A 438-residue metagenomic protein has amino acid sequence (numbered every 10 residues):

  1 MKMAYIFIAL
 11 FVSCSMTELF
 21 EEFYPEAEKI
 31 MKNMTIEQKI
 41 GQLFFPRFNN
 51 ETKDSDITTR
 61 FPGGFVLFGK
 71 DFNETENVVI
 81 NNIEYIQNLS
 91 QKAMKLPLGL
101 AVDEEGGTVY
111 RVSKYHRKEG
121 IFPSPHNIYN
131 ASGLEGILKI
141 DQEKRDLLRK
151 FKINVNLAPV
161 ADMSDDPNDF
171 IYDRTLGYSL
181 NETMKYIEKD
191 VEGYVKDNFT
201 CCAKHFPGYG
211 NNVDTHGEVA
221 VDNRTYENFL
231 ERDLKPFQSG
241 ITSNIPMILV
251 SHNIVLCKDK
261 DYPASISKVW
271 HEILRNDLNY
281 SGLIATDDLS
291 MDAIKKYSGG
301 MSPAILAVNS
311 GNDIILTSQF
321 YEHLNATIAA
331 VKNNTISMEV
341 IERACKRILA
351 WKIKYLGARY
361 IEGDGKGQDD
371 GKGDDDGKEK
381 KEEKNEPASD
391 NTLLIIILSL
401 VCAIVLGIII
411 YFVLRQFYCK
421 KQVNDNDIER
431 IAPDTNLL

Functional and structural regions predicted by a protein language model:
K2-T17: Cleavable N-terminal signal peptides of Sec/SRP-targeted secreted and luminal proteins
M16-F61, K296-C419, D425-L438: Preference for extracellular/luminal or secreted protein segments
M34, G69, Q87-S90, K144 (+9 more regions): Sec/Tat-exported extracytoplasmic proteins
G41-Q42, G63, M94-L98, I153-N154 (+3 more regions): Short, well-ordered coil/turn segments that N-cap beta-strands
S55-T183, H205, G210-T225, S251-I266 (+1 more regions): Enzymes and membrane/adaptor proteins characterized by extended Gly/Ser/Thr/Asp/Glu-rich, aromatic-dotted
Y186-A203, N228-N244: Phosphate/pyrophosphate-binding betaalpha-module
V269-I284, D288: Catalytic PLP-binding core of fold-type I/II PLP enzymes
